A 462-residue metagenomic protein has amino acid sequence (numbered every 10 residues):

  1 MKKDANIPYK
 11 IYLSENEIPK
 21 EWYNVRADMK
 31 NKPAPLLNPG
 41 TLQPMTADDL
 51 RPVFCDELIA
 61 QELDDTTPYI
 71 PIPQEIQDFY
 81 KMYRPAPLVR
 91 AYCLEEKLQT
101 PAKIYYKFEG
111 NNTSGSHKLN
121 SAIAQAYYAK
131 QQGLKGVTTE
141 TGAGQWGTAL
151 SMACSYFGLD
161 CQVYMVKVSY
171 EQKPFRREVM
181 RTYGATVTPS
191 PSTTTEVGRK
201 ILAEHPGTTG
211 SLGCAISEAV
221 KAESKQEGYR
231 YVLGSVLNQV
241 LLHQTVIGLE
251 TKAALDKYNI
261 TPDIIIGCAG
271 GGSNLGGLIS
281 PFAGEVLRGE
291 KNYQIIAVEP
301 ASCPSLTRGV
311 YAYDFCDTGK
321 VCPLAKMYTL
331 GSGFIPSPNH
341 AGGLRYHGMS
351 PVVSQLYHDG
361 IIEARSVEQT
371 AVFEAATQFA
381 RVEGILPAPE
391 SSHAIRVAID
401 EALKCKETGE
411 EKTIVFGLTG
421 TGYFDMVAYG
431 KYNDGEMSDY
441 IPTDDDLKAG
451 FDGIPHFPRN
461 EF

Functional and structural regions predicted by a protein language model:
K2-L134: Positively charged, low-complexity intrinsically disordered leader regions
Y69-P71, I201-Q239, I247, N259 (+2 more regions): Active-site/ligand-binding loops adjacent to catalytic centers
F108-L119, V137-G147, L237, I266-G271 (+4 more regions): Active-site nucleophile and cofactor-binding loops and adjacent substrate-binding regions of central metabolic enzymes
S121, A129-V168, T261-L275, I295 (+1 more regions): A short, small-residue-rich loop immediately preceding and capping a beta-strand
A124-L134, T148-D160, R181-T182, I279-G289 (+1 more regions): Alpha-helix C-terminal capping segments
T138, W146-T209, S305-F315, M426-D434: Active-site-proximal loop->helix
A269-G277, Q369-G435: Claisen-condensing/thiolase-fold acyl-transfer catalytic domains that form or cleave C-C bonds in fatty acid
